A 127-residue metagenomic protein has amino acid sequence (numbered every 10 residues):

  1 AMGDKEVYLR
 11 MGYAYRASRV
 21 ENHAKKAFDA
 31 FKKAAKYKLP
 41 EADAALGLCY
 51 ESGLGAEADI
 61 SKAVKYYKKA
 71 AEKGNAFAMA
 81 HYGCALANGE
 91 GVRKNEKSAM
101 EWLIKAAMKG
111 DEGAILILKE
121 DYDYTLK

Functional and structural regions predicted by a protein language model:
M2-K5, A17-S18, K36-P40, S52-L54 (+5 more regions): Short helix-capping/linker turns of helical repeat alpha-solenoids
V7, G12, A34-A35, E41-A42 (+4 more regions): Periodic small-residue-enriched repeat registers in elongated scaffold domains
R10-A17, A45-S52, H81-N88, I117-Y124: Hydrophobic face of amphipathic alpha-helices that form TPR/SEL1-like repeat modules and related alpha-solenoid
E21-A24, D59-I60: Helix-turn-helix repeat elements of alpha-solenoid scaffolds
P40-A44, L48, I60: Eukaryotic tandem repeat interaction scaffolds
E96-E112, K119: TPR/TPR-like (Sel1-like) alpha-helical repeat modules
